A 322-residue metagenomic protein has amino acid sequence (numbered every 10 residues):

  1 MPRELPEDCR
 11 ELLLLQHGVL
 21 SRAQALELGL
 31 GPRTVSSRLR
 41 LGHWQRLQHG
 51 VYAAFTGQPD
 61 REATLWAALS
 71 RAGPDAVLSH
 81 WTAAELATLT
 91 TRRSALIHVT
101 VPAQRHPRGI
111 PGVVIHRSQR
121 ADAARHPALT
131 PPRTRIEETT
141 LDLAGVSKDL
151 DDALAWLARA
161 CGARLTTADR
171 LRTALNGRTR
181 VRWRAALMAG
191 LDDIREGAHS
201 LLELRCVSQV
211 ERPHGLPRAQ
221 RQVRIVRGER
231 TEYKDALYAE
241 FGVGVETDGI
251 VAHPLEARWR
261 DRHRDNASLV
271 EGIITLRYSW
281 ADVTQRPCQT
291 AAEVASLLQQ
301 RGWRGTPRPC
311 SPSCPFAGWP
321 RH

Functional and structural regions predicted by a protein language model:
M1-A185, L202, Q299-H322: Short gly/ser-rich loop at a beta-strand->alpha-helix junction or flexible surface loop bordering the NTP-binding
M1-E7, G31, P74, C161-H322: Surface segments flanking catalytic/ligand-binding clefts of nucleic-acid enzymes
